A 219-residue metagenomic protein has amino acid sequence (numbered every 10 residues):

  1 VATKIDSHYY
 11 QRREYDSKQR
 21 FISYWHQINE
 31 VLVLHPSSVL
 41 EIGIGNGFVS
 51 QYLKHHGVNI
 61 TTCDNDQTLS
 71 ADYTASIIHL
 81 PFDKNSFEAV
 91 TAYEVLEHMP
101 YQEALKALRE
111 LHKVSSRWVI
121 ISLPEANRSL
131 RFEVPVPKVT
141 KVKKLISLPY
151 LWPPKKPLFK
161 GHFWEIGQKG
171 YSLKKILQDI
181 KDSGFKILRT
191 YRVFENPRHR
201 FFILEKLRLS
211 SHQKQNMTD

Functional and structural regions predicted by a protein language model:
V1-D83, L105-L108, H162-K175, D179 (+1 more regions): Conserved N-terminal segment of class I S-adenosyl-L-methionine
S37, E88, R117: Conserved acidic residues
T91: A conserved beta-strand element that flanks and buttresses the S-adenosyl-L-methionine
E94-H98, S122: Short catalytic micro-motifs in class I SAM-dependent methyltransferases
P100-A104: Short N-terminal helix/helix-N-cap motif within the alpha/beta-hydrolase-1
L105-W118: A short glycine-rich, Lys/Arg-flanked "PGG" loop and its adjoining helix->strand segment in the class I
I120-L148: Conserved class I S-adenosyl-L-methionine
